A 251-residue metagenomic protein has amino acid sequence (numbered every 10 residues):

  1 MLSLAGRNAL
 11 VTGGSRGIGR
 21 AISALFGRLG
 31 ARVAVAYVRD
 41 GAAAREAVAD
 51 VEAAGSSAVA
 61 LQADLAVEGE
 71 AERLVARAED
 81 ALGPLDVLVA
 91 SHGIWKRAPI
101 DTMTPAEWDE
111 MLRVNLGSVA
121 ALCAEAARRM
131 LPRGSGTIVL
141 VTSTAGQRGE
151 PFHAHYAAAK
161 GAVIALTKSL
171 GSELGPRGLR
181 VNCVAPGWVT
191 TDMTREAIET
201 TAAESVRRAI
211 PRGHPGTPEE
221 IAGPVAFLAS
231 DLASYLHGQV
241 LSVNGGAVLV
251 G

Functional and structural regions predicted by a protein language model:
N8, S15-R16: Conserved glycine-rich cofactor-binding loop
L29-E46: Conserved glycine-rich Rossmann-like NAD(P)H-binding loop of the short-chain dehydrogenase/reductase
P99-I100, T104-L112, V206: Substrate-binding pocket helix/loop in short-chain dehydrogenase/reductase
C123, A159, T167: Active-site helix of classical SDR
R128, S172-P176, S234: Alpha-helical segment proximal to the catalytic Tyr-Lys
S143: Residue(s) in the substrate-gating loop at a strand-loop-helix junction that position the organic substrate next
R148, A226, H237-G251: Short C-terminal tail/terminal secondary-structure segment of NAD(P)H-dependent dehydrogenase/reductase domains
